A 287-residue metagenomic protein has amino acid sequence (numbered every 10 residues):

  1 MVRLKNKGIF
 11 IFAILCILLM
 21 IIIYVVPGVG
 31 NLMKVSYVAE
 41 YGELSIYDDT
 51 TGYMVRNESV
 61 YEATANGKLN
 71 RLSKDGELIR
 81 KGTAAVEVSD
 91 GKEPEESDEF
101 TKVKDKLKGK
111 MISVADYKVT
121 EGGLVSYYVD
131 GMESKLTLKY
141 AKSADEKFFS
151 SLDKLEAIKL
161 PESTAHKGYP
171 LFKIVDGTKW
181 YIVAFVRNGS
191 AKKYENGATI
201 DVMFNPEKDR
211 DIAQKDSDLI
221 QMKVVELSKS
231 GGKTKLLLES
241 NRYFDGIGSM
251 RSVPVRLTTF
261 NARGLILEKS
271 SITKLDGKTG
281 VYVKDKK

Functional and structural regions predicted by a protein language model:
V2-D49, K92-G109: Acidic, gly/proline-rich low-complexity N-terminal segments at the extreme N terminus
F12-V38, K229-G231, S240-K287: Edge-of-domain interaction segments
N31-K34, E40-D49, S113-E121, F204-I220 (+3 more regions): Short coil-to-beta-strand transition motifs
V35, T50-S89, V114-H166, K173 (+2 more regions): Short beta-strand segments of a lipoyl-like beta-sandwich/carrier module
L44, N57-S59, Y128-E133, L227-G232 (+1 more regions): Short, conserved beta-turn/loop elements at beta-strand boundaries and strand-helix junctions
A84, D90-G91, D176, N205 (+1 more regions): Short, surface-exposed secondary-structure boundary micro-motifs
T101-D105, E121, Y169, K179-W180 (+3 more regions): Beta-strand/loop subdomains of soluble extracytoplasmic proteins
E133, L171-F172, W180-I182, G189-K193 (+3 more regions): Short beta-strands and strand-coil junctions in structured, solvent-facing domains, enriched
